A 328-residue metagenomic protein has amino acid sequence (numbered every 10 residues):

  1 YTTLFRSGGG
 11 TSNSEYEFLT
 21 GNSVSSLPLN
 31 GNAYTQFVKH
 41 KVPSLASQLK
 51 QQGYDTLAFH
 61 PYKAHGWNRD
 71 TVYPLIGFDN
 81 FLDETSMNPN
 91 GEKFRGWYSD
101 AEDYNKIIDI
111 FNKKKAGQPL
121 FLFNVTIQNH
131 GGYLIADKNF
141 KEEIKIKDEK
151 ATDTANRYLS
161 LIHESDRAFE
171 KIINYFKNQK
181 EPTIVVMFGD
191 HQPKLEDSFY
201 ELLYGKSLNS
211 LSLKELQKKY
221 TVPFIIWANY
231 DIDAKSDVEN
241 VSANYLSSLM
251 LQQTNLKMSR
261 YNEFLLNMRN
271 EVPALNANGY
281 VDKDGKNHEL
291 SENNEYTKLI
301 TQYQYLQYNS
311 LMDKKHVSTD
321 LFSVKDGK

Functional and structural regions predicted by a protein language model:
Y1-K328: Solvent-exposed soluble domains appended to multi-pass membrane proteins
